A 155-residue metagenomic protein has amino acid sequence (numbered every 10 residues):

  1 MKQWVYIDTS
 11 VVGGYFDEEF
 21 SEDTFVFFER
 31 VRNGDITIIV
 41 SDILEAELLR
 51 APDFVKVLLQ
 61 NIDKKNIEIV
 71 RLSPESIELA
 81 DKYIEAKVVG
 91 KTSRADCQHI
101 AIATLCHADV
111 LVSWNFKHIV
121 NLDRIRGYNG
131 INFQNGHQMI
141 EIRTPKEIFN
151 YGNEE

Functional and structural regions predicted by a protein language model:
M1-K2, S10, E45-A46, C106-E155: Acidic, PIN/NYN-like endoribonuclease modules and their adjacent C-terminal/linker elements
M1-V40, E47-Q60, E85-K91, I125-Y128 (+1 more regions): Short, well-structured N-terminal submotif of metal-dependent ribonuclease cores
R32, D63, T104: Anion (oxyanion) recognition and catalysis
G34, K64-I67, N135-I140: A short helix-to-beta-strand connector/capping loop
I38, I69-V70, I142: Generic structural signal for residues in well-ordered beta-strands
D42, S73, K146: Residues at the C-termini of beta-strands that transition into short coil/loop
V57-K65, V70: Short, electropositive alpha-helical surface patch
E68-G127, F149: Active-site neighborhoods of divalent-metal-dependent phosphate/nucleic-acid chemistry enzymes
